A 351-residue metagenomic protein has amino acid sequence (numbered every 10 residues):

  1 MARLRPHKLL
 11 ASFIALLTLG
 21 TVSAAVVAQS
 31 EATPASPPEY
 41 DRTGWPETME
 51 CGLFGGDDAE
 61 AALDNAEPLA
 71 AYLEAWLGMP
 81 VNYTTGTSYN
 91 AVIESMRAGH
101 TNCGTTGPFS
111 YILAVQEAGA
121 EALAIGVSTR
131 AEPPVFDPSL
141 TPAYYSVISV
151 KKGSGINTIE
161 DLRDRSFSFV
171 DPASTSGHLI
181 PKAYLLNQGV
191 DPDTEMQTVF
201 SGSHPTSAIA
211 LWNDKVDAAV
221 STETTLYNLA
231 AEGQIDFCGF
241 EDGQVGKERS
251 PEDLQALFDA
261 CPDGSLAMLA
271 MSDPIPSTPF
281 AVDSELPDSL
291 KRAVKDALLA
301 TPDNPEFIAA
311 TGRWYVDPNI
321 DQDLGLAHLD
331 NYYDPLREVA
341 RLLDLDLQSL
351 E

Functional and structural regions predicted by a protein language model:
M1-F13: Bacterial N-terminal signal peptides that target proteins for export
A24-P37: Ser/Thr-rich, Proline-interspersed low-complexity disordered segments
P34-L53, D57-P68, Q244-P251, V282-E351: An extracytoplasmic/periplasmic, membrane-proximal ligand-sensing/linker region
P46-W76, G86, F109, D137-N213 (+3 more regions): Bilobed "Venus flytrap"/periplasmic-binding protein-like clamshell domains and structurally analogous long
E50-F54, G126-P138, P142-Y145, F237-L286 (+4 more regions): Periplasmic-binding protein-like
T84, N90-G104, P108-G119, E160 (+2 more regions): Short helices/loops that flank or line small-molecule/ion binding pockets
E94-D161: Acidic, polar ligand-binding/catalytic clefts
P172-P287: Pocket-lining segment of extracytoplasmic ligand-binding domains
